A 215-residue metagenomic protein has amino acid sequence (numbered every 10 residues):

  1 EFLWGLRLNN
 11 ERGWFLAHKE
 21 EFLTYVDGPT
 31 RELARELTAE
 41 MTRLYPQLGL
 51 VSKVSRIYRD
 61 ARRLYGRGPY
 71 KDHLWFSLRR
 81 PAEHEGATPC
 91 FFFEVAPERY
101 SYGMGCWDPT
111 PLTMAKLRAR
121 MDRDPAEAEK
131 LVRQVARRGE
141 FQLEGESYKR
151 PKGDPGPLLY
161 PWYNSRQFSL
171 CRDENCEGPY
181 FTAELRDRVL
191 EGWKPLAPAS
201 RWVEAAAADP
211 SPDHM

Functional and structural regions predicted by a protein language model:
E1-G5, R31-A34, M41, F141-M215: Long, solvent-exposed, polar/charged low-complexity segments
W4-I57: Active-site acidic/histidine clusters and adjacent loop/turn architecture that either coordinate catalytic ions
N10-A17, D108-A115, T182: Inter-helical turn/loop segments and adjacent helix faces that build the functional surface of alpha-helical bundle
F15, P97, D173: Residues forming anionic-ligand binding surfaces in small-molecule and nucleic-acid pockets of primarily soluble enzymes
F22, V26, T30, M114-L117 (+3 more regions): Amphipathic alpha-helical coiled-coil segments
R43-Y70, L74, G139-K152: A short, surface-exposed loop/turn module that caps and links secondary-structure elements
D60-R123: Aromatic- and glycine-enriched beta-alpha-beta binding-site module
S101-P151: A contiguous pocket-lining binding segment that forms or flanks enzyme active sites
